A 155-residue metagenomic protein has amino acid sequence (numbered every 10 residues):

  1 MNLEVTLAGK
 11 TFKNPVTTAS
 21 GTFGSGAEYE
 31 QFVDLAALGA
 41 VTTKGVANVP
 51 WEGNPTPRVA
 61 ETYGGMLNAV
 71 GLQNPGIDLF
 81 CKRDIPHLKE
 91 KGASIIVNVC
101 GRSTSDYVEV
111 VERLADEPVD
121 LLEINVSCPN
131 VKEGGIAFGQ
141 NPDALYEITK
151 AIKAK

Functional and structural regions predicted by a protein language model:
M1-K155: Flavin-dependent oxidoreductase catalytic cores
